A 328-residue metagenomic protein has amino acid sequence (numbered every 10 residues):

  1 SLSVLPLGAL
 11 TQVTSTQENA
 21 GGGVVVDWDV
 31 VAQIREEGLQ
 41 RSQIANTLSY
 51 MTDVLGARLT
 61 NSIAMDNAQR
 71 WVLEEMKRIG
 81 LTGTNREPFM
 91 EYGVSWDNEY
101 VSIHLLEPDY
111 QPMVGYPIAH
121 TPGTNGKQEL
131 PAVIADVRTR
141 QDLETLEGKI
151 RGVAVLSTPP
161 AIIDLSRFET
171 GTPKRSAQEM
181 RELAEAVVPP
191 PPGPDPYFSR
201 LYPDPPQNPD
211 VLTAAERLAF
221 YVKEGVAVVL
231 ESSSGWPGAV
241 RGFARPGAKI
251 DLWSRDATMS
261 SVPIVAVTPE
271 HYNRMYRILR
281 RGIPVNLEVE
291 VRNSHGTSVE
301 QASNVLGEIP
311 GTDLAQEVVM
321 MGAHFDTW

Functional and structural regions predicted by a protein language model:
S1-G8: Bacterial N-terminal signal peptides
V13, Q17-D27, S49, D53-P194: Noncatalytic luminal/extracellular "stalk/propeptide" segments of secretory-pathway proteins
G22-S62, R241-G242, K249, S261 (+1 more regions): N-terminal capping segment at the start of a domain
D27-V30, Q40-L48, L55, A64-V72 (+7 more regions): Stable alpha-helical elements in mature extracytoplasmic
V30, P112-V114, H120-T145, I250-W328: Soluble metallo-hydrolase cores and metallopeptidase-like ectodomains found primarily in the secretory/periplasmic
G38, T52-L59, V72, K77-G83 (+7 more regions): Sec/Tat-exported extracytoplasmic proteins
T47-Y50, N85-R86, A154-T158, A227-S232 (+3 more regions): Structural recognition of the beta-strand scaffold that forms the well-ordered cores of secreted hydrolase catalytic
V155, D195, P209, A214 (+2 more regions): Loop-rich non-cytosolic ectodomains and luminal regions
